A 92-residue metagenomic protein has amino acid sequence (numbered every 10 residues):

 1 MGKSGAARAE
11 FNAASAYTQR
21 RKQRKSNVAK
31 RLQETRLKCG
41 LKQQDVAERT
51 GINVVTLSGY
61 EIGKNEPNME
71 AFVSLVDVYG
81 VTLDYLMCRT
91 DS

Functional and structural regions predicted by a protein language model:
G2-K38: A short, Lys/Arg-rich alpha-helix, primarily the initiator
K30, V54, M69-F72: Short alpha-helical elements of helix-turn-helix
K30-R49, S74: Short basic helix-loop element that most often maps to the first helix and adjoining turn of HTH DNA-binding modules
L32, V46-A47, L57-Y60, L86: Conserved hydrophobic/aromatic packing and binding residues within compact polymer-binding modules
G51-P67: Recognition helix of helix-turn-helix/homeodomain-like DNA-binding domains that insert into the DNA major groove
E70-Y85: DNA major-groove recognition helix of helix-turn-helix/homeodomain DNA-binding modules
Y85-S92: Short amphipathic recognition helices of helix-turn-helix/homeodomain-type DNA-binding modules
